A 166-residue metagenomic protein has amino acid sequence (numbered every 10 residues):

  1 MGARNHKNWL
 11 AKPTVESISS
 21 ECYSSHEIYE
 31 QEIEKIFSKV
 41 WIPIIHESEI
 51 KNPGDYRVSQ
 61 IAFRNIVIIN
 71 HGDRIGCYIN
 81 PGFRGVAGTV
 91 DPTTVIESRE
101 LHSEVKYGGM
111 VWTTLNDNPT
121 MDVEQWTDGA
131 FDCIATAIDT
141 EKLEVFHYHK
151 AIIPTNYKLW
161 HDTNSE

Functional and structural regions predicted by a protein language model:
M1-G76, V86-E166: Rieske [2Fe-2S] iron-sulfur-binding subdomain
I79-F83: Short cysteine-rich loop/turn motifs with clustered Cys
